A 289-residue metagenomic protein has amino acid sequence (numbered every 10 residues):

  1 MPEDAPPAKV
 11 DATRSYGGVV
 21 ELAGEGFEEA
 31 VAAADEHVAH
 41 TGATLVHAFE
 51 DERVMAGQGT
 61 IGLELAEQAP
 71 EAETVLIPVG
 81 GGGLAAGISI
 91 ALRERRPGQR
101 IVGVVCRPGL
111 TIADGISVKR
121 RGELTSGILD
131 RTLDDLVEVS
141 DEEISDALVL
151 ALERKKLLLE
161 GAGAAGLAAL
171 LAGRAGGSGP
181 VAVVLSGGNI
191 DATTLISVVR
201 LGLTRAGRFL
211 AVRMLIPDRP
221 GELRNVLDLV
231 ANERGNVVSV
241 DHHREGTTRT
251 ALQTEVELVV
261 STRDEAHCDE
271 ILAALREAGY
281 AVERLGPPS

Functional and structural regions predicted by a protein language model:
M1-H37, A91, V105-P108, T125 (+1 more regions): Active-site-proximal loop->helix
Y16, L45-F49, G109: Short beta-strands and strand-loop turn motifs
Y16-G17, T41, P97, T132: Short, structured coil segments at secondary-structure junctions
E21-E25, G103-V105, E138-V139, L159-E160 (+2 more regions): Beta-strand->loop->alpha-helix junctions that form or flank phosphate-binding loops in nucleotide-handling enzymes
E28, E52-A56, G246-T248: Short, small-residue-enriched loops and turns at beta-alpha junctions that line or gate enzyme active sites
A43-T44, E73, D134, K156: Conserved acidic residues
E50-L133, E138, I144, A168-P217 (+1 more regions): Glycine-rich phosphate/pyrophosphate-binding loop at beta-loop-alpha junctions
A192-S289: A conserved regulatory-domain signal marking ACT and ACT-like small-molecule sensing domains and adjacent regulatory
